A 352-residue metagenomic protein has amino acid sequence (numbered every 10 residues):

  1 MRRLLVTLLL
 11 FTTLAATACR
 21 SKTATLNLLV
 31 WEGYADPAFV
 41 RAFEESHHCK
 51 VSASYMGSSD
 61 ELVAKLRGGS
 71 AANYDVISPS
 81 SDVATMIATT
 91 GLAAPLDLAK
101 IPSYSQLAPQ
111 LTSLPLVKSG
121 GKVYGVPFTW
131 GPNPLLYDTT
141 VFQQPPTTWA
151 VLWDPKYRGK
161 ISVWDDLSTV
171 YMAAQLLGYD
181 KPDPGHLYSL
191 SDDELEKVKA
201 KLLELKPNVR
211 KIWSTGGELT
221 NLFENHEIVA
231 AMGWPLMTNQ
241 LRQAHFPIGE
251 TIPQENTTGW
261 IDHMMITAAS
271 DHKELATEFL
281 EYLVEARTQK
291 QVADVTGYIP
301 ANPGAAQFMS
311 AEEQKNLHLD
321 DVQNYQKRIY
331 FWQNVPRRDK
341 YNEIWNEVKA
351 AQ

Functional and structural regions predicted by a protein language model:
M1-L26, Q352: Short, low-complexity disordered leader/linker segments with a strong preference for bacterial N-terminal type II
C19-I87, T220: Early extracytoplasmic/lumenal segment of secretory-pathway proteins
Y74-S78, I212, V229-W234, E250: Paired acidic/hydrophobic, glycine-rich loop segments that form the ligand-binding mouth/hinge of periplasmic-binding
S78-A84, A88-E224: Extracytoplasmic ligand-binding site segments that recognize negatively charged/polar headgroups
A84-M86, M232-P247: A ligand-binding cleft/hinge motif common to bilobed small-molecule-binding domains
L195-E196, K201-L205, R242-A268: Periplasmic-binding protein-like
T258, T267-I329: Mature extracytoplasmic/periplasmic domains
Q323-Q352: Conserved C-terminal helix/tail region of periplasmic/extracytoplasmic solute-binding proteins
